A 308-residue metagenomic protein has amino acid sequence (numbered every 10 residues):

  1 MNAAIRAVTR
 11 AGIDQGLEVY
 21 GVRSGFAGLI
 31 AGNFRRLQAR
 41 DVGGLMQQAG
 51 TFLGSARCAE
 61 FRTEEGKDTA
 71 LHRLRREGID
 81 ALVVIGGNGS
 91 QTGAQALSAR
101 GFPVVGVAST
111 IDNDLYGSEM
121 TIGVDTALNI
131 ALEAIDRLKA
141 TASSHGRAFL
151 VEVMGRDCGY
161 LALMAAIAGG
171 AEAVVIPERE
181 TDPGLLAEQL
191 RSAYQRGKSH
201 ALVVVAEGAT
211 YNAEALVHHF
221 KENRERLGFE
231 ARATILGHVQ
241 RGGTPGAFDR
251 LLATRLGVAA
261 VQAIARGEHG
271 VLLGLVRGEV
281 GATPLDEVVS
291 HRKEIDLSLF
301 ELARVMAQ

Functional and structural regions predicted by a protein language model:
M1-I30: N-terminal phosphate-binding or glycine-rich loops at protein starts, especially the Walker A/P-loop of NTPases
R6-Q15, R35-D41, A96-G106, I122-T126 (+2 more regions): A glycine- and small-aliphatic-rich helix-loop capping segment at beta-alpha/alpha-beta transitions that lines
V19-V22, V84-G86, A96, P103 (+1 more regions): Accessory alpha-helical/coil subdomains and C-terminal extensions that flank or cap enzyme catalytic cores
V22-G28, R57-C58, G87-G89, F102 (+6 more regions): Short, ordered loop/turn segments at secondary-structure junctions
L29-V84, G89-S90, I122-N129, E133-A134 (+1 more regions): Glycine-rich oxoanion-binding loops at beta->alpha junctions
L115-L128, G243-R250: Short beta-strand elements at the ligand-binding edges of bilobed clamshell
K221-Q308: C-terminal non-catalytic interaction/assembly regions of soluble proteins
